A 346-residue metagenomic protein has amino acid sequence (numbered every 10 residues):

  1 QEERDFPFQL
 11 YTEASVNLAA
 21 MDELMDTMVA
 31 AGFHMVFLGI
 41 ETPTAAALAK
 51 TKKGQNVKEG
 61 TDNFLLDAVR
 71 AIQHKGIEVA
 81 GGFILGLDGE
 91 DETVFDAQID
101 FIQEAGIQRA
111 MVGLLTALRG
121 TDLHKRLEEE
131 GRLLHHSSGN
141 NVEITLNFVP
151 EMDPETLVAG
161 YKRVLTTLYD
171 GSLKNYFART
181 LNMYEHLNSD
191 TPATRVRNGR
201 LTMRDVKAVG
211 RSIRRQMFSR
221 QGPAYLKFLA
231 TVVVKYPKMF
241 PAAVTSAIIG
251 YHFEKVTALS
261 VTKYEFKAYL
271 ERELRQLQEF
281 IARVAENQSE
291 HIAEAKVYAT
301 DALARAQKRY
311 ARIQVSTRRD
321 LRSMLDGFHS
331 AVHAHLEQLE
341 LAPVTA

Functional and structural regions predicted by a protein language model:
E2-G210, R215-F218, S260-E271, R275-Q278 (+5 more regions): A structural motif corresponding to the C-terminal lobe/cap of the Radical SAM core domain
T44-A46, D91, V233-M239, I249 (+2 more regions): Intrinsic-disorder/low-complexity, polar/charged segments
S212, Q216-K255: Long, low-complexity C-terminal extensions of enzymes
A242, K255-A346: C-terminal amphipathic alpha-helical interaction region
